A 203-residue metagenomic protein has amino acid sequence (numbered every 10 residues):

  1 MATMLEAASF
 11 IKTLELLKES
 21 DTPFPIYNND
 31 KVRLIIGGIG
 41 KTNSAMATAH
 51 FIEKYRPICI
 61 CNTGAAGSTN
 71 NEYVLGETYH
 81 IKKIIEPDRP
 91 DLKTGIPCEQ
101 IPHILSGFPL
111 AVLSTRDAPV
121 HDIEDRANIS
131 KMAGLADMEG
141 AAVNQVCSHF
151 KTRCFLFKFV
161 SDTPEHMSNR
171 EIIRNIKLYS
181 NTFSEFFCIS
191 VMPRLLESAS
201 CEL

Functional and structural regions predicted by a protein language model:
M1-E19: N-terminal beta1-alpha1 ligand-phosphate binding loop
P23-L203: Glycine-rich phosphate- or other oxyanion-binding loops that anchor nucleotides, phosphorylated ligands
